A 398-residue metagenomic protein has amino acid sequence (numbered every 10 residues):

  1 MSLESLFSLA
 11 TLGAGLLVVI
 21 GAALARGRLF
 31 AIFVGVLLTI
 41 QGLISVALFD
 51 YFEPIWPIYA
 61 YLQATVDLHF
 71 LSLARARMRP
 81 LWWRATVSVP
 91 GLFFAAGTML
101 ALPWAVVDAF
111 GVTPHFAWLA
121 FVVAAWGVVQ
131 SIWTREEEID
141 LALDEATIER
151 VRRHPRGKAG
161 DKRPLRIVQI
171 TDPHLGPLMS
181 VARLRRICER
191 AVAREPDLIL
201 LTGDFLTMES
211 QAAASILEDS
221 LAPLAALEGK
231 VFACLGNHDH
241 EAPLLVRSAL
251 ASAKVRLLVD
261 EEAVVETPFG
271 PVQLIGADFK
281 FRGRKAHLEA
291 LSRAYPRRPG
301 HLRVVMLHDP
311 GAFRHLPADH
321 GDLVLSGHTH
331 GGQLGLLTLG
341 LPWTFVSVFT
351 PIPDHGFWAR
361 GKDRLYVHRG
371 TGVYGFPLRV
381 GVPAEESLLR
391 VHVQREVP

Functional and structural regions predicted by a protein language model:
M1-E136: Non-catalytic terminal accessory segments
V107, L119-V122, E138, L184 (+2 more regions): Hydrophobic, well-ordered secondary-structure segments
G111-R153, I167-Q169, L178-S180: Canonical alpha-helical transmembrane segment with a positive-inside/aromatic-interface signature
A142-P398: Soluble catalytic domains of enzymes that build or remodel membrane lipids, polysaccharides, and related
